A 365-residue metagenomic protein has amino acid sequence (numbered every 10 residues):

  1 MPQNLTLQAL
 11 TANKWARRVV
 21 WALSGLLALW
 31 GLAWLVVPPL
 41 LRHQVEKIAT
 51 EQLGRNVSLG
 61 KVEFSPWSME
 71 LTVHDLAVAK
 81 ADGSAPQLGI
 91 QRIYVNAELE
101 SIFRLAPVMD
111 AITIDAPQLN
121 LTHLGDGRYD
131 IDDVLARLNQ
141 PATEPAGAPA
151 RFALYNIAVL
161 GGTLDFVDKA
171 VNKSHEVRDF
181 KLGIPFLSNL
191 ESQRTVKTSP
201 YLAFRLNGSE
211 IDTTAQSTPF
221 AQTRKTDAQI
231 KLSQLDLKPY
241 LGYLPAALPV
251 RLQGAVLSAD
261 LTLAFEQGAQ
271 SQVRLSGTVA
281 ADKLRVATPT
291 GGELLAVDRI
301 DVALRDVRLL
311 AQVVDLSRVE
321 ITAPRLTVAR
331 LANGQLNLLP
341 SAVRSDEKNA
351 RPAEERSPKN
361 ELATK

Functional and structural regions predicted by a protein language model:
P2-G54, K225: N-terminal type II signal-anchor transmembrane helix that functions as the membrane-insertion/stop-transfer segment
P2-L7, R55, D75-L187, L248-L252 (+3 more regions): Secondary-structure transition motifs
Q52-A77: Short extracytoplasmic
V57-G60, P145, K197-S199, D212-T214 (+4 more regions): Short structured motifs
D75, Q140-P141, G162, F180 (+3 more regions): Flexible, solvent-exposed coil segments and beta strand-coil junctions, predominantly the extracellular/periplasmic
D75-V78, T198-L206, A215: Short beta-strand segments that buttress and anchor functional surface loops
G208-T213, T223-K225: Outer-membrane beta-barrel translocator/receptor signature
Q253-E266, S271-Q272, S276, D282 (+1 more regions): Transmembrane beta-barrel wall of Gram-negative outer-membrane proteins
